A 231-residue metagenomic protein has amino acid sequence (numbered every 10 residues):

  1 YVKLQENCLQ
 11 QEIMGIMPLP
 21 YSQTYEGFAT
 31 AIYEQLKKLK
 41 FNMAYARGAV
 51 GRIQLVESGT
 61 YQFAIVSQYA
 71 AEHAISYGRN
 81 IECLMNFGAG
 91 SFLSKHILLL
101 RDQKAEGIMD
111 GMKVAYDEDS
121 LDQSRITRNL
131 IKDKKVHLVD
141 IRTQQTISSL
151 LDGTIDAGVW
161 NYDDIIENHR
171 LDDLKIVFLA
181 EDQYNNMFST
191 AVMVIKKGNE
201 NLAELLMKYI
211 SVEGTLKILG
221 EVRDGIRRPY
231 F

Functional and structural regions predicted by a protein language model:
K3-A64, I176-F178: Helix-turn-helix/homeodomain-like alpha-helical modules used for DNA recognition and transcription-factor dimerization
N7-Q10, V56-G59, A105-G111, L130-I131 (+1 more regions): Flexible, charged surface loops at secondary-structure boundaries
E12-K37, L93-I141, E204, L216-F231: Bilobed "Venus flytrap"/periplasmic-binding protein-like clamshell domains and structurally analogous long
P20-Q23, A70-H73, G90-S91, D119-Q123 (+2 more regions): Short acidic, S/G/P-rich loop/turn micro-motifs used as interaction or catalytic elements
M43-Q54, H137-L151: Short helix-initiation/N-cap motifs at beta->coil->alpha
E57-S94: Short beta-strand-centered segments that line the small-molecule binding cleft or hinge of alpha/beta clamshell
I65-G78, S148-N185: A ligand-binding cleft/hinge motif common to bilobed small-molecule-binding domains
C83-D102, N168-Y209, G225-P229: Periplasmic-binding protein-like
